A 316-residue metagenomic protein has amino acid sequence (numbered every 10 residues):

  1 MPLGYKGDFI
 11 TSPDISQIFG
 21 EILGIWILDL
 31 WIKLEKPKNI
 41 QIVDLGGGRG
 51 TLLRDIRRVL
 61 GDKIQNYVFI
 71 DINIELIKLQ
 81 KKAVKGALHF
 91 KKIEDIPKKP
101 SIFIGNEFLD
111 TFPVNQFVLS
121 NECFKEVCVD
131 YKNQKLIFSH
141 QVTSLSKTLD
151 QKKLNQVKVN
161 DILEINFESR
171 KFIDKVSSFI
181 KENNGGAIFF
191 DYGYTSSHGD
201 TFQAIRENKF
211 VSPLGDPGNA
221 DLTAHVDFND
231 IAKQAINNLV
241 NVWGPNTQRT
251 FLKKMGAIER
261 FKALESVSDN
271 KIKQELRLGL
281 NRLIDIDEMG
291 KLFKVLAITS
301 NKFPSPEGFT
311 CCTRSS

Functional and structural regions predicted by a protein language model:
M1-L45, R49-I96, P100, F117 (+4 more regions): Rossmann-like AdoMet
F19, F103, D191: Conserved RecA-like P-loop NTPase ATPase core
I32, D150-S316: Long, Lys/Arg- and hydrophobic-enriched amphipathic alpha-helices
G47, G105-N106, Y192, I298: Residues immediately flanking
G48-T51, D110, Y194: Gly/Ser/Thr-rich loops at beta-strand to alpha-helix junctions that form or flank small-molecule/cofactor-binding
L76, T111-F112, S196: Catalytic P-loop NTPase motifs of RecA-like helicase/translocase cores
K98-V118, L163-F167, K171, F179-I180 (+1 more regions): A short SAM/SAH-binding and catalytic strip from SAM-dependent methyltransferases
I102-K153, F202-P213: A mobile, often basic/glycine-rich helix-loop segment that functions as the active-site lid/recognition loop
